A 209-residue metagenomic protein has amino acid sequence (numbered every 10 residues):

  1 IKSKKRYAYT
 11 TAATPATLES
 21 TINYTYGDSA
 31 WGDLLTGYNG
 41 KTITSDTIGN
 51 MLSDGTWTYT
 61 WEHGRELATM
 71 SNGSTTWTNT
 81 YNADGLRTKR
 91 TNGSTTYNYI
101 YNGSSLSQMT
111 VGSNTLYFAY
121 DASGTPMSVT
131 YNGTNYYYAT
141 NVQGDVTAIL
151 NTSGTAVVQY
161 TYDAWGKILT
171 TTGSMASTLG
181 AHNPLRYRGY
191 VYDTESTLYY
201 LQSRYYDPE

Functional and structural regions predicted by a protein language model:
I1-G37: Conserved catalytic cores of ATP-dependent inositol ring kinases
S3-T10, L35-K41, L52-W57, T69-S74 (+5 more regions): Beta-turn initiation residues at beta-strand->coil junctions
P15-S20, G73, G85, G93 (+2 more regions): Residue-level signal for glycine
Y24-D28, Y131-Q202: A motif-centric feature for acidic-aromatic and gly/ser/thr-rich catalytic loops and repeats
A119-Y131: Trp/Tyr-centric glycan-recognition "aromatic platform" motifs on solvent-exposed beta-strand/loop surfaces
